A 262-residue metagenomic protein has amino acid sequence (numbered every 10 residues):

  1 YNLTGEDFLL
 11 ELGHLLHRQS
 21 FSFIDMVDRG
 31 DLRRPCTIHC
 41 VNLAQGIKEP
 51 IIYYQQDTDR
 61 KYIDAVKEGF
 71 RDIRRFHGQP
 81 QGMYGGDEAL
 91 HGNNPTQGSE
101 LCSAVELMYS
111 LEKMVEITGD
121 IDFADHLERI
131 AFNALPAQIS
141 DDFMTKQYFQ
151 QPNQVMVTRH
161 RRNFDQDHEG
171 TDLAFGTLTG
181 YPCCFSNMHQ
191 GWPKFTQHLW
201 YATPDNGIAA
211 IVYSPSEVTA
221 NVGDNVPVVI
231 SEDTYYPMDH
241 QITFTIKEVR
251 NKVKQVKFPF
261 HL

Functional and structural regions predicted by a protein language model:
Y1-H261: Glycan-recognition and catalytic cores of secretory/periplasmic carbohydrate-active enzymes
